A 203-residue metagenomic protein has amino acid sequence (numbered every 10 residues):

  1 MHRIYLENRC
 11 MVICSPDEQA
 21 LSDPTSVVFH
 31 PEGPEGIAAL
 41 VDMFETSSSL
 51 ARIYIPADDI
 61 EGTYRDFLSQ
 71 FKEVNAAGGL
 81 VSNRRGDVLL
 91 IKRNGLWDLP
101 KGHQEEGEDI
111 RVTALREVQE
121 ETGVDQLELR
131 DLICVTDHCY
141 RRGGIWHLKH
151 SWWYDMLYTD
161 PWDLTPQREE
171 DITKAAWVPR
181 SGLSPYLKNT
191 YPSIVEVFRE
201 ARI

Functional and structural regions predicted by a protein language model:
M1, A76, K149-W153: Short hydrophobic/aromatic beta-strand or adjacent loop that forms the aromatic wall/cage of a ligand/substrate-binding
R3-Y5, I91: A short beta-strand micro-motif
I4, V12-H30, L96, D163 (+1 more regions): Nudix hydrolase/Nudix homology domain
A20-P31, S82-E120, V124: Conserved Nudix-box catalytic region and its N-terminal flanking loop in Nudix hydrolases and closely related
P34-G78: Acidic, metal-coordinating catalytic segment for phosphate/diphosphate chemistry, firing primarily on the Nudix
G78, D87, K174: Conserved beta-strand and immediately adjacent loop positions that scaffold enzyme active sites
V81-R84, M156-Y158: Active-site beta-strand termini and strand-to-loop segments that position acidic
Q104-P192: Unchanged
